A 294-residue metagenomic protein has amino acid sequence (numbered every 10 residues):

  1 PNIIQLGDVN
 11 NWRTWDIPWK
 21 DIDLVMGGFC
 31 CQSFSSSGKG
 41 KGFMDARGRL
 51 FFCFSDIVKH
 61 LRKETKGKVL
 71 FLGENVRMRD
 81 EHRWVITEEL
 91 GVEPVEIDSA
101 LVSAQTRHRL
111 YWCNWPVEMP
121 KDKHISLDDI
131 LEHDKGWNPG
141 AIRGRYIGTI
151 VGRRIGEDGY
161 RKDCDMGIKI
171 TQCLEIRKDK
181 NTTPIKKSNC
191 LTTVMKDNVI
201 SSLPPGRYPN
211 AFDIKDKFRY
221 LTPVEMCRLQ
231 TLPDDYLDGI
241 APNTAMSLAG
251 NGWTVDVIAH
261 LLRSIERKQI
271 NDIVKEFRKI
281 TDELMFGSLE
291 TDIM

Functional and structural regions predicted by a protein language model:
P1-I17: S-adenosyl-L-methionine
W12-L24, F29-K196, S201-A211, K215-R219: Class I S-adenosyl-L-methionine
D213-G239: FAD-binding beta-loop-beta segment adjacent to the flavin cofactor pocket
A241-S247: Short pre-catalytic strand/loop immediately N-terminal to key active-site residues, enriched for Gly-Thr
T254: A helicase ATPase "motif cassette" and its flanking acidic/Ser/Thr-rich regulatory loops
I258: Acidic-aromatic/histidine active-site loop/patch
L284-G287: S-adenosyl-L-methionine
